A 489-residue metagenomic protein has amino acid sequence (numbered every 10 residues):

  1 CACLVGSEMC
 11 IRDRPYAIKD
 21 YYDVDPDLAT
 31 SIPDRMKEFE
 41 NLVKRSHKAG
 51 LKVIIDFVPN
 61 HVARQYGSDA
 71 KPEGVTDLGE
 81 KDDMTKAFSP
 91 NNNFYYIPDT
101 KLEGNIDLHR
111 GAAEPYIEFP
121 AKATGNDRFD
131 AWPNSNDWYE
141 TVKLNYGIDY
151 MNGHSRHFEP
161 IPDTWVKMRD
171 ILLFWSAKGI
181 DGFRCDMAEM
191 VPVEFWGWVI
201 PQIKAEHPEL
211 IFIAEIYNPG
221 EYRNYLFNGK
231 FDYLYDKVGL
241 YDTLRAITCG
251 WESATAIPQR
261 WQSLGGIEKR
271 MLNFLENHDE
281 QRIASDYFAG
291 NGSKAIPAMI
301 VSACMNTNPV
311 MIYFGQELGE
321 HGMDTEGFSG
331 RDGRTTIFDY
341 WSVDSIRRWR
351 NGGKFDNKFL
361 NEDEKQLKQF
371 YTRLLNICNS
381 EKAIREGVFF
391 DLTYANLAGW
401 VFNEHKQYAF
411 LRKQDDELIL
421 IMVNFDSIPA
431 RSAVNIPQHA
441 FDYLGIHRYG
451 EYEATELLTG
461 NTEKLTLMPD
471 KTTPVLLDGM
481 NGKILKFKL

Functional and structural regions predicted by a protein language model:
C1-G6, I11: Single conserved hydrophobic/aromatic residue that forms the stacking wall/gate of nucleotide- or nucleobase-binding
R12-T30: N-terminal substrate-binding region of glycoside hydrolase catalytic domains
A17, S31-R35, E40-V43, R64-G182 (+8 more regions): Alpha-amylase-like alpha-glycosidases and glucanotransferases acting on alpha-linked glucans and related
D25-L28, P59-H61, M187-V191, I216-N218 (+6 more regions): Short, flexible loop/turn elements at secondary-structure junctions
L42-P59: Hydrophobic or amphipathic alpha-helical targeting/insertion segments
A256, G265-E268, N277, R282-Y452: Loop/helix patches that line or flank the sugar-binding groove of alpha-linked glycan CAZymes
G450-D470: Solvent-exposed beta-strand/loop surfaces of large extracellular or lumenal domains
L465-L489: C-terminal beta-strand-rich structural cap/linker in extracellular carbohydrate-active enzymes
